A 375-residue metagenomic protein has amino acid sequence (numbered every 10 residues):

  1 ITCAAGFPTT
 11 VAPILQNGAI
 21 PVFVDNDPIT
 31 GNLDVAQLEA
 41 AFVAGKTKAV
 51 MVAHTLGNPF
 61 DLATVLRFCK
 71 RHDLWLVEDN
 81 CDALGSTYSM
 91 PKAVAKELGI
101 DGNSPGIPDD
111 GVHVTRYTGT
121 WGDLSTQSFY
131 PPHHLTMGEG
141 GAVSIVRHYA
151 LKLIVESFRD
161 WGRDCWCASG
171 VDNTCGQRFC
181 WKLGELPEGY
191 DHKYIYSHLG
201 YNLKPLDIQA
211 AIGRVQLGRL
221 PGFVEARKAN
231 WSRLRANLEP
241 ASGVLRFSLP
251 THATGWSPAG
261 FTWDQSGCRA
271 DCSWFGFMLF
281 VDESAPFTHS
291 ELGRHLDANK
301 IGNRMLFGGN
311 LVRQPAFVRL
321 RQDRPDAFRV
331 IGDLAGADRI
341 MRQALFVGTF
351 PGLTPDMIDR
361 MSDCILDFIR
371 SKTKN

Functional and structural regions predicted by a protein language model:
I1, V22, L76-V77, T126 (+2 more regions): Structural detector of well-ordered beta-strand residues that form the stable sheet scaffold of enzyme domains
I1-T87, P91-P108: PLP-dependent aminotransferase-like
C3, A53, S128, S144 (+1 more regions): Conserved residues at the C-terminal ends of beta-strands
C3, L135-G140, I358-M361: Conserved beta-strand->loop/alpha-helix structural units within folded catalytic cores of enzymes with alpha/beta
G31, G57-N58, P131-M137, G352-T354: Nucleotide-sugar-dependent glycosyltransferase donor-binding/catalytic pocket residues
A36, A49-A53, L62-T64, R71 (+2 more regions): PLP-dependent aminotransferase class I/II
E78-M137, L153, K193-S197: Conserved active-site segment immediately N-terminal to the catalytic lysine that forms the internal aldimine
G138-I145, H289: Active-site-proximal alpha-helical scaffold in enzymes
